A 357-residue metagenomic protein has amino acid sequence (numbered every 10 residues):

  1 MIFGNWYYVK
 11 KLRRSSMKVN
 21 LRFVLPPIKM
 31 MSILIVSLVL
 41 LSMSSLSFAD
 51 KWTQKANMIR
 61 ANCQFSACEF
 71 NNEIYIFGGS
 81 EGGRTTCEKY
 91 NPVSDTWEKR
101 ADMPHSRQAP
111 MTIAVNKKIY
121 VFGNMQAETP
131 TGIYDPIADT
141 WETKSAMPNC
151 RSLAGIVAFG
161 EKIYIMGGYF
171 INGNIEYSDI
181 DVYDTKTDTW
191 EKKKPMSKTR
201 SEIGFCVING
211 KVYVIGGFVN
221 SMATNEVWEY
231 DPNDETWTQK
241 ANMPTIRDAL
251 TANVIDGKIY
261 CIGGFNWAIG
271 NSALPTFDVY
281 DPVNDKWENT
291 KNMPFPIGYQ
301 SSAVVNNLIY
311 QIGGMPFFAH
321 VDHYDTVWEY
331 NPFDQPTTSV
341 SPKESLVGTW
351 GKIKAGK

Functional and structural regions predicted by a protein language model:
M1-P27: N-terminal secretory signal peptides that target proteins for export/translocation
W6, K29, L46-A49: N-terminal secretory-pathway/extracellular module detecting exported/lumenal segments and adjacent signal-anchor/first
N20-F23, L34-K352, K357: Kelch-like beta-propeller repeat domains
